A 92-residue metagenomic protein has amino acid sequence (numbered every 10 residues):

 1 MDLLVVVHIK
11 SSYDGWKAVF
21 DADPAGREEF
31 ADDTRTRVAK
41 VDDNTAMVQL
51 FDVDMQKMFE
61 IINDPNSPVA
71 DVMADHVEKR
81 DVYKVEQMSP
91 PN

Functional and structural regions predicted by a protein language model:
M1-D2, A31, Q49, P91-N92: Unusually extended, aromatic-enriched hydrophobic runs near protein termini
D2-I9, R37-P65: Short, well-ordered beta-strand segments in beta-rich or mixed alpha/beta enzyme and ligand-binding folds
H8-V19: Short, surface-exposed ligand-recognition loops at beta-strand->loop->(often short) alpha-helix junctions that present
S12, D42, D75-V77: Helix N-terminus capping/helix-initiation residues
G15-K17, M58-E60, N92: Short acidic, gly/pro-rich beta-turn/loop elements at beta-sheet edges and active-site/ligand-binding grooves
D21-R37, V53-K84: An amphipathic, aromatic/His-enriched active-site/gating alpha helix that lines ligand/cofactor pockets
K84-N92: Short, low-order "capping/linker" segments at domain edges
